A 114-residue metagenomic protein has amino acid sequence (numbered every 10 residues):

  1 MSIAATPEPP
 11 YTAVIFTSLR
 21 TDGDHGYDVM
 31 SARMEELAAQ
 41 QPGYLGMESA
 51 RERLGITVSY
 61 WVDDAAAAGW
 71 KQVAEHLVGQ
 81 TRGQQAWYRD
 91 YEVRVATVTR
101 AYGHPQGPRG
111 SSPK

Functional and structural regions predicted by a protein language model:
M1-L54, D64-K71, Y88-K114: Short S/T/G/P-rich N-terminal loop/turn motif that feeds into the first structured element of a domain
T57-W61: Conserved RNP beta-strands of RNA recognition motif
T81-G83, W87-R89: Short arginine-rich
